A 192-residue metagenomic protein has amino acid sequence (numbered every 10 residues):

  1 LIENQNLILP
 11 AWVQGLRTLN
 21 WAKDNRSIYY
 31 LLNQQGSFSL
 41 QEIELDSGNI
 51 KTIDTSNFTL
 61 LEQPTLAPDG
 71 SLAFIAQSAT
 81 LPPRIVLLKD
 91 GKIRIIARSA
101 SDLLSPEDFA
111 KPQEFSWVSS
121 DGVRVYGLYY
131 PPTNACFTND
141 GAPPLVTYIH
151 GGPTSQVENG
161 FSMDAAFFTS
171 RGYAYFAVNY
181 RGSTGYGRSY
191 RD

Functional and structural regions predicted by a protein language model:
L1-N4, I53-D54, R94-A100: Local beta-strand/beta-hairpin segments that build beta-sheet-rich folds
I2-E3, L9-V13, I53-F58: Surface loop/turn motifs at the tips and blade-to-blade linkers of beta-strand repeat domains
V13-A22: Signature of short aromatic-glycine-proline-rich micro-motifs recurring in repeat-based ectodomains
L16, L61-D192: Serine-hydrolase catalytic core recognition
S27-L31, L72-I75: Residue position within the beta-strands of beta-propeller blades
Y29, Q41-I43, V86, L128: Conserved hydrophobic/aromatic positions in well-ordered beta-strands
N33-F38, S78-L81: Short, solvent-exposed loop/turn segments at conserved positions within beta-propeller repeat blades
E44-G48, K89-G91: Short loop/turn segments that connect beta-strands within beta-propeller blades
